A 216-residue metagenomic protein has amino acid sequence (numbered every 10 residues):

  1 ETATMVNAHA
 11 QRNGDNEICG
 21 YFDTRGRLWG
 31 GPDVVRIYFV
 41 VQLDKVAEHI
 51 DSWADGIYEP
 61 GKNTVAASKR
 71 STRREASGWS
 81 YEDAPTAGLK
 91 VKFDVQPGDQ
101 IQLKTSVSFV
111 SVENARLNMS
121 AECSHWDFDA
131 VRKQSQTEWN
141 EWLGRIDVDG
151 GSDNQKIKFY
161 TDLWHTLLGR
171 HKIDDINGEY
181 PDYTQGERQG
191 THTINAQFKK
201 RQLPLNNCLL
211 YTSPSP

Functional and structural regions predicted by a protein language model:
E1-N207: Beta-sandwich/jelly-roll carbohydrate-recognition scaffolds of carbohydrate-active enzymes
Y211-P216: Conserved small/polar residues in nucleotide/adenosyl-binding loops
